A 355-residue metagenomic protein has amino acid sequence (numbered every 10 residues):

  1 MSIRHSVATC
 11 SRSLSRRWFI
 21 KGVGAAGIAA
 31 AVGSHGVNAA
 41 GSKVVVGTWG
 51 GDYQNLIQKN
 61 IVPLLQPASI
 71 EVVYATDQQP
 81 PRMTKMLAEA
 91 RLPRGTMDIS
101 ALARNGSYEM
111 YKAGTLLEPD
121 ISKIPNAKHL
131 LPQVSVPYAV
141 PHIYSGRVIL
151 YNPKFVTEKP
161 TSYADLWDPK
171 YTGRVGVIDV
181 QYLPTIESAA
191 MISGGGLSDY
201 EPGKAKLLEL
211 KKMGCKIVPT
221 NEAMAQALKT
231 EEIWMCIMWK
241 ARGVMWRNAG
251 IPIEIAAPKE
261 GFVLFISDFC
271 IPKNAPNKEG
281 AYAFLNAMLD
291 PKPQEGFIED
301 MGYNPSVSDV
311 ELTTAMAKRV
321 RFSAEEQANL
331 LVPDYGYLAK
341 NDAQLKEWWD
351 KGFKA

Functional and structural regions predicted by a protein language model:
M1-L14, W18-V32: N-terminal secretory signal peptides
I20, A315-A355: Extracellular/periplasmic bilobal clamshell ligand-binding domains
H35-A39: Sec/Tat signal peptide C-region and signal peptidase I cleavage site
A40-Y108: Early extracytoplasmic/lumenal segment of secretory-pathway proteins
G51-Q58, P80, G95-E232: Extracytoplasmic ligand-binding site segments that recognize negatively charged/polar headgroups
S107-E109, W234-P252: A ligand-binding cleft/hinge motif common to bilobed small-molecule-binding domains
H129, S145, A205-L210, A249-K273: Periplasmic-binding protein-like
M191, P272-P333: Mature extracytoplasmic/periplasmic domains
